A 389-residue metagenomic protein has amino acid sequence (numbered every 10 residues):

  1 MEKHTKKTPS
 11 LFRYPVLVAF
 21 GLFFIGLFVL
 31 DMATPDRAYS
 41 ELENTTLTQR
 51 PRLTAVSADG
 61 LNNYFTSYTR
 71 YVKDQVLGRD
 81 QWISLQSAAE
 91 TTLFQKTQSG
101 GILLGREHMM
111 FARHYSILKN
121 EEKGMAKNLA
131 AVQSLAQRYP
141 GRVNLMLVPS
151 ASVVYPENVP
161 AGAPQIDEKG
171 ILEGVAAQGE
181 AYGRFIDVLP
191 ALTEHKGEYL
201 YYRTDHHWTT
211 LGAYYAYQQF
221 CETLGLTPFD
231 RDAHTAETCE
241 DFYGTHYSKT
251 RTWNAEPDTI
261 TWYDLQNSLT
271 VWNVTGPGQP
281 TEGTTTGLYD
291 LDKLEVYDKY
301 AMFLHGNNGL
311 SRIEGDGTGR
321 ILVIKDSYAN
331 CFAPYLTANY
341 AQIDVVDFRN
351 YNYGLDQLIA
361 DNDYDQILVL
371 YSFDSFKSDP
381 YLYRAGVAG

Functional and structural regions predicted by a protein language model:
M1-G389: Extracellular glycan-modifying ectodomains
